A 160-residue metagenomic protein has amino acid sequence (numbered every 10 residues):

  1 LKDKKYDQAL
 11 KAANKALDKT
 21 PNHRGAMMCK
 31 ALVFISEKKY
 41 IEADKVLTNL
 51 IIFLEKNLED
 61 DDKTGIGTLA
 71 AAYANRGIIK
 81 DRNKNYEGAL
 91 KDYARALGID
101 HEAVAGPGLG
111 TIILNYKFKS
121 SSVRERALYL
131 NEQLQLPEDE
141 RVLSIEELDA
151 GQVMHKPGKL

Functional and structural regions predicted by a protein language model:
L1-L160: Alpha-helical tetratricopeptide repeat
